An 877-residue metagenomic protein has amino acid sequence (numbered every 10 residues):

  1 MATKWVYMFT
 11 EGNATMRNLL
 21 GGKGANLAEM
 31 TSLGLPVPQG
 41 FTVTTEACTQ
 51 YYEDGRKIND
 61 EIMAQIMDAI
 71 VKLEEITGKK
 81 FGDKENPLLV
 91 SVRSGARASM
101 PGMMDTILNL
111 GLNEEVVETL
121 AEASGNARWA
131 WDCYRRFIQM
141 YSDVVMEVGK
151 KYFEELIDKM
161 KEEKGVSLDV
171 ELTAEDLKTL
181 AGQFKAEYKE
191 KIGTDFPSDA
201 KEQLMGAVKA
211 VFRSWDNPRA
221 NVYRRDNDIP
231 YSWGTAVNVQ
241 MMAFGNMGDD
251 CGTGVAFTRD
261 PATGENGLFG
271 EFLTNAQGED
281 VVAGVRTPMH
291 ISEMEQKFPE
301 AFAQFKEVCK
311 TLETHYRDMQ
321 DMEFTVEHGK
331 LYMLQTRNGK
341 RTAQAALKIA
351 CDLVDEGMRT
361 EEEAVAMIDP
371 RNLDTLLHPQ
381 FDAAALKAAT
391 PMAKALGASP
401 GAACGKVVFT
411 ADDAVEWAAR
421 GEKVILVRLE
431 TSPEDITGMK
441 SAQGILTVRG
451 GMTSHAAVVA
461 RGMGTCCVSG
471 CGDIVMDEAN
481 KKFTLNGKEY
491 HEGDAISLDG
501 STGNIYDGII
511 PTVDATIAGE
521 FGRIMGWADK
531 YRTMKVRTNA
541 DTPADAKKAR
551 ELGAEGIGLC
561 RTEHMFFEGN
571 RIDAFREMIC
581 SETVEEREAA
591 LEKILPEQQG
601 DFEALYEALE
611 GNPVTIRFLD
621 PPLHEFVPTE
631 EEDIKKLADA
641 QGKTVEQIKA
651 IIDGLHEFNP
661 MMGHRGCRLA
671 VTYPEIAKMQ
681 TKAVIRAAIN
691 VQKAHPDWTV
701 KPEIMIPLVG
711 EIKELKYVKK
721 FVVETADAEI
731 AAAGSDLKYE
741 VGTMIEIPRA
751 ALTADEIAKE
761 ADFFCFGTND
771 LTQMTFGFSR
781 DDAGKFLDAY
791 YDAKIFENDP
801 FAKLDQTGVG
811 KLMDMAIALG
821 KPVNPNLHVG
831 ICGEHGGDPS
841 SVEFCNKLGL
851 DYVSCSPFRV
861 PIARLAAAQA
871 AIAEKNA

Functional and structural regions predicted by a protein language model:
M1-A389, E422-I425, S432-T437, Q443 (+11 more regions): Nucleotide/phosphate-binding sheet-loop regions of phosphoryl- and nucleotidyl-transfer enzymes
F41, V448-G450, S469-G472, C560 (+2 more regions): Short beta->alpha connector loops at strand-helix junctions that form conserved, small/polar/Pro-enriched
R93-S94, I517, W527-A877: Conserved alpha/beta-domain cores
N238, V408, I425-V427, L446 (+3 more regions): Structural motif
K330-Y332, L429-K440, G444, M452-V458 (+7 more regions): Glycine-rich phosphate/ribose-binding loops and adjacent secondary-structure elements that form binding surfaces
L334-T336, H491-N539, D545: C-terminal domain-closing interface element
M358-S441, N504-I510, F521, M525-D529 (+1 more regions): Protease-associated
